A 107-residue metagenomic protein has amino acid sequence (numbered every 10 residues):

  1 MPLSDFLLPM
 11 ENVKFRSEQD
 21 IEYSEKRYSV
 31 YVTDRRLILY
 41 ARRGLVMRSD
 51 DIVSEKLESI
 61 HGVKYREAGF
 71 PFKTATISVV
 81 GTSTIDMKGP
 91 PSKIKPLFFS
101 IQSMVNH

Functional and structural regions predicted by a protein language model:
M1-V32, I94-H107: Anionic N-terminal interaction surfaces
R27, R48-I52, T84: Short, mixed charged/polar active-site loops that provide acid/base catalysis or chelate metal/phosphate cofactors
Y28, V53, A75-I77: Residue-level detector of beta-strand structural context in well-folded domains
Y28-M47: Short, compositionally biased strand/turn segments that nucleate or flank brief secondary-structure elements
T33, I77-G81: Active-site beta-strand termini and strand-to-loop segments that position acidic
L37-I38, D51-A68: Phosphoinositide-dependent membrane-docking surfaces
L45-S49, K64-I77: Short acidic, Gly/Pro-enriched loop/turn segments at secondary-structure junctions
G81-F99: Canonical phosphoinositide-binding patch of PH/PH-like domains
